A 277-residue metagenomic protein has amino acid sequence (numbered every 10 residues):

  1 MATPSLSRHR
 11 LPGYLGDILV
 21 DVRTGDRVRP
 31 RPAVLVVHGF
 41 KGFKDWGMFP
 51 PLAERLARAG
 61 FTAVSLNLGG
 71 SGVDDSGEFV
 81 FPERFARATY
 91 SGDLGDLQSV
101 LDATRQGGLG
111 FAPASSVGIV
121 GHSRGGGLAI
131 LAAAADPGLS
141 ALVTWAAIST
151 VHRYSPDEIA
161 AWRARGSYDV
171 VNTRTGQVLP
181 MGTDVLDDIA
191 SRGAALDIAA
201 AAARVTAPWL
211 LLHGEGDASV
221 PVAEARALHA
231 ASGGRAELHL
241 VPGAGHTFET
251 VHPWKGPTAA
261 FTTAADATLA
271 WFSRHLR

Functional and structural regions predicted by a protein language model:
M1-V28: N-terminal cap/lid segment of alpha/beta-hydrolase-fold proteins
R27-G69: Short, surface-exposed "cap/lid" segments of acyl-processing enzymes
F49, A207, P221-A230: Short alpha-helix in the alpha/beta-hydrolase fold that links the catalytic acid
R84-G108: Alpha/beta-hydrolase active-site loop
V100-R163: Primarily recognizes the serine-hydrolase "nucleophile elbow" in alpha/beta-hydrolase and SGNH/GDSL folds
G182-A201, A207: Active-site nucleophile elbow and catalytic-triad environment of alpha/beta-hydrolase enzymes
R204-V205, L211-H213, D217: Short beta-strand/loop motif that positions the catalytic acidic residue of the alpha/beta-hydrolase fold
F248, H252-R277: Catalytic active-site module of serine/aspartate enzymes centered on a nucleophile-bearing elbow/loop
